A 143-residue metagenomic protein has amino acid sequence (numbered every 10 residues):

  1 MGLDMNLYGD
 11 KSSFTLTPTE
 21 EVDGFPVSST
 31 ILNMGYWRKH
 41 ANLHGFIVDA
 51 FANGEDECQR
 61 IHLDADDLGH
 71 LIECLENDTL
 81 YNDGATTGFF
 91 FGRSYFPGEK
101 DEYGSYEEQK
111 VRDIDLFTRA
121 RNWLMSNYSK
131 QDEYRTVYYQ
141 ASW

Functional and structural regions predicted by a protein language model:
M1-W143: Acidic (Asp/Glu-rich) sequence patches and key acidic residues that form negatively charged surfaces used
